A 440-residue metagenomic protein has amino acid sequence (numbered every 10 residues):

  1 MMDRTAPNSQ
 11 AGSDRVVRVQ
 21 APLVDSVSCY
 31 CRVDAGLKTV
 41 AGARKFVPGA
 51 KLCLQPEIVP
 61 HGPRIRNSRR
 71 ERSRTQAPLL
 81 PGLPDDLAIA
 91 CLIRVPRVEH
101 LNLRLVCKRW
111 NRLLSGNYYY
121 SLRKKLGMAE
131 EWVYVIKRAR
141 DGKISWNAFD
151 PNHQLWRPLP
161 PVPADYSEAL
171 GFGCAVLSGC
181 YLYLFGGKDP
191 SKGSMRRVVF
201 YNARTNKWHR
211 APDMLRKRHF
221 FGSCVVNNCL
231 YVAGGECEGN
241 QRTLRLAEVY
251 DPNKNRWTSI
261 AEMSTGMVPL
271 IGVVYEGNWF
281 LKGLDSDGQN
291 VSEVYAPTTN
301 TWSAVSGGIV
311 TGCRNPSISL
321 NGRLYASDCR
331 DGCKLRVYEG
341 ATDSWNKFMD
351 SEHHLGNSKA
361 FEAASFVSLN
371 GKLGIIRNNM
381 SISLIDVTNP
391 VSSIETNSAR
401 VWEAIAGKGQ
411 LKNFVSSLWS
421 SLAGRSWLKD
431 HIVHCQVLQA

Functional and structural regions predicted by a protein language model:
M1-G82, A440: CRL adaptor-proximal regions
R69-V106: N-terminal Skp1-binding subsegment of the F-box domain
P78-G82, R94, S121-A139, P163-F185 (+10 more regions): Conserved short beta-strand element of beta-propeller blades
L101-Y119: Short helix-loop-helix/strand-helix junction enriched in hydrophobic and basic residues
R138-P163, P190-S194: Beta-propeller domains
W146-H153, R196-T205, L244-K254, V291-T299 (+2 more regions): Beta-propeller blade signature
R157-L159, H209-A211, T258-I260, S303-V305 (+2 more regions): A structural motif specific to WD40 beta-propellers
K188-S191, C237-Q241: Short consensus segments that form the blades of beta-propeller domains, in both extracellular/periplasmic
